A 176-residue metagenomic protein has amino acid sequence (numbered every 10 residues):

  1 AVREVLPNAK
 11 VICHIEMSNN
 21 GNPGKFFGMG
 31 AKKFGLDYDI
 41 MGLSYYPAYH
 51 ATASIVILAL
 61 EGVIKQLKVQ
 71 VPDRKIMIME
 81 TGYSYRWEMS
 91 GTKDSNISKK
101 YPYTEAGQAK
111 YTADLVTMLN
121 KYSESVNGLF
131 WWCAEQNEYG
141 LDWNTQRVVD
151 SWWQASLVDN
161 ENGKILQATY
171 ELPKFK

Functional and structural regions predicted by a protein language model:
A1-P7, I64-V71: Surface-exposed amphipathic alpha-helices with a cationic face
V2, G30-A31, L67, L119: Hydrophobic positions in alpha-helices of CheY-like receiver
L6, N19-N20: Short, solvent-exposed helix-helix connector turns and helix-capping sites enriched in acidic/polar residues
L6-V11, L36-I40, V71-I76, S123-L129: Loop/turn elements at helix/coil->beta-strand transitions in domains of secreted/extracellular proteins
C13-M17, G24-L58, R74-T92: Aromatic- and acid-rich polysaccharide-binding/catalytic face of secreted or lumenal carbohydrate-active enzymes
G21-K33, A109-M118: Short, acidic/polar
G62, Q66-Q70, R86-K176: Aromatic-rich peripheral "rim/lid" segments of glycoside hydrolase catalytic domains that contact and position glycan
